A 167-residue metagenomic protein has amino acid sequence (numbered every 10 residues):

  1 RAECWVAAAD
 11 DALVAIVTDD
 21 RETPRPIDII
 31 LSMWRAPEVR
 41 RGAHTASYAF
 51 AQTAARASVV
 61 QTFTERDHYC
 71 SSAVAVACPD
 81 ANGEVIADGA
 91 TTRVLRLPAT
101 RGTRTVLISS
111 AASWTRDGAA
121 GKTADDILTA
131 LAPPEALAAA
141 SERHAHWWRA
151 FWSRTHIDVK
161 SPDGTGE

Functional and structural regions predicted by a protein language model:
R1-E167: Acidic/polar, glycine-enriched structural segments that form the non-catalytic walls/loops of the carbohydrate-binding
